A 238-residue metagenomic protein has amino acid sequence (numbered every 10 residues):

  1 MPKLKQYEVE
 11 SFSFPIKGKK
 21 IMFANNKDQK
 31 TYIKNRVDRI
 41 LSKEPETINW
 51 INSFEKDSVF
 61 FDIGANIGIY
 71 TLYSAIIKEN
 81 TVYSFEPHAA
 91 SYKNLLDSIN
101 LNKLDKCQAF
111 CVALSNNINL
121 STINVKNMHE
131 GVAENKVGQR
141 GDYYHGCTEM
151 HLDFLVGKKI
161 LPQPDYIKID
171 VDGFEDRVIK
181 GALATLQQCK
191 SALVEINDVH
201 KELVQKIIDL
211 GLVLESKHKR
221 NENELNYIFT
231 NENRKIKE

Functional and structural regions predicted by a protein language model:
M1-S98, N102-Q108, R140-G141, G157-K159 (+1 more regions): S-adenosyl-L-methionine
R36-F61, L120-T122, N135-Q188, V199-K206 (+1 more regions): Short internal loop-to-helix segment that lines adenine-nucleotide cofactor pockets
A65, V112-N116, V171: Hydrophobic pocket-lining residues within nucleotide cofactor-binding pockets
I69-L72, K93, N119, D176-K180: Short N-terminal helix/helix-N-cap motif within the alpha/beta-hydrolase-1
P87-H88, D172, I196-N197: Short strand-turn motif at the edge of the Rossmann-like AdoMet-binding core
L96-F154: S-adenosyl-L-methionine
K190-I196: Conserved beta-strand signature within the Rossmann-like core of class I S-adenosyl-L-methionine
